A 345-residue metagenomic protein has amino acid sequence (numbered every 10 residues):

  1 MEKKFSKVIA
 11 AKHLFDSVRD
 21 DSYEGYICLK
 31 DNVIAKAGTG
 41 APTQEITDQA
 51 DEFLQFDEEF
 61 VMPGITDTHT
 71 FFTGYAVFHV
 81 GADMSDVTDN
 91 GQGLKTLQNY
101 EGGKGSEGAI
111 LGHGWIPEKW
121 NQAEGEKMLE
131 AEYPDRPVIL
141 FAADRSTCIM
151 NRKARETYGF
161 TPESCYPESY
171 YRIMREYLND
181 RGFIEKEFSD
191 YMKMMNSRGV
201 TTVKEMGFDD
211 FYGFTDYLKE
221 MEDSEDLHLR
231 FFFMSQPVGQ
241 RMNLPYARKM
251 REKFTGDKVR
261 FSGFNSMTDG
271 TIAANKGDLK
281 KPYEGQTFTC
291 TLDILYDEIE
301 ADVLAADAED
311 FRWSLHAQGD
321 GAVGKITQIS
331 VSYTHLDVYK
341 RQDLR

Functional and structural regions predicted by a protein language model:
K4-A10, F15, R19-Y246, S266 (+1 more regions): Divalent metal-binding segments
D51, Q342-L344: Acidic Asp/Glu-based divalent-cation binding sites
E222, M250-T255: Acidic (Asp/Glu)-rich catalytic clusters
S330-S332: Acidic, proline/serine/threonine- and glycine-rich low-complexity intrinsically disordered segments
T334-Q342: Conserved small/polar residues in nucleotide/adenosyl-binding loops
